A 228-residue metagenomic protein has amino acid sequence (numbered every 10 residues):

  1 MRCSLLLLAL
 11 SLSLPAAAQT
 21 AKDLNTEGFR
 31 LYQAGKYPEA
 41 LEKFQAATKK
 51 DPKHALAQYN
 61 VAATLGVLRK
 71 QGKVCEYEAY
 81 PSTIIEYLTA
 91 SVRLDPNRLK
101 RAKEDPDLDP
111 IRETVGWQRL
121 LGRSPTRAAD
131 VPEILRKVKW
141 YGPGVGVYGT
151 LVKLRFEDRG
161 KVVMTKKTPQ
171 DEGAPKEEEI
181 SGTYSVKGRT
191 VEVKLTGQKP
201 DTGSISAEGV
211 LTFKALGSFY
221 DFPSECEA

Functional and structural regions predicted by a protein language model:
Q19-Y32, Y59: Alpha-helical tetratricopeptide repeat
N60, E104-D105: Canonical tetratricopeptide repeat
G122-S181, S185-A228: Lipid interaction determinants
